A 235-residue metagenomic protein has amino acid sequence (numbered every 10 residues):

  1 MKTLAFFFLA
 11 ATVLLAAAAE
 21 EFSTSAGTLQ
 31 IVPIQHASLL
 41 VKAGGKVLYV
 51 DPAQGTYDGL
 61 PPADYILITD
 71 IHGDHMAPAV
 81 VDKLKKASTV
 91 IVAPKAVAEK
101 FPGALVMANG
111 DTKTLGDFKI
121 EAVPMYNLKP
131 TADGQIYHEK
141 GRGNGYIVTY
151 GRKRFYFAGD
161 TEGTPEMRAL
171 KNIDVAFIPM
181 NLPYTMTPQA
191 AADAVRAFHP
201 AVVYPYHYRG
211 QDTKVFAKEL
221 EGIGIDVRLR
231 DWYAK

Functional and structural regions predicted by a protein language model:
A5-L14: Bacterial N-terminal signal peptides
A18-P61, V106-K171, R230-K235: Core dinuclear metal-dependent hydrolase active-site scaffold
T28-L29, K85-V90, K153-F155, A201-V202: Short active-site oxyanion
Y49, A53-K100, K171-F177: Active-site metal-binding motif and surrounding structural segment of the metallo-beta-lactamase
T56-D58, H72-M76, A98-F101, D111-T114 (+5 more regions): Active-site environment of divalent metal-dependent phosphoester hydrolases
P78-K85, G145, M167, A191-V195 (+1 more regions): Short amphipathic alpha-helical segments and helix-helix/interface helices
L105-G116, K140, A192, R196-K235: Binuclear metal-ion centers of metallo-dependent hydrolases, dominated by the metallo-beta-lactamase
I173-I178, L182-P205: Proline-aspartate-enriched helix->loop->beta-strand connector
